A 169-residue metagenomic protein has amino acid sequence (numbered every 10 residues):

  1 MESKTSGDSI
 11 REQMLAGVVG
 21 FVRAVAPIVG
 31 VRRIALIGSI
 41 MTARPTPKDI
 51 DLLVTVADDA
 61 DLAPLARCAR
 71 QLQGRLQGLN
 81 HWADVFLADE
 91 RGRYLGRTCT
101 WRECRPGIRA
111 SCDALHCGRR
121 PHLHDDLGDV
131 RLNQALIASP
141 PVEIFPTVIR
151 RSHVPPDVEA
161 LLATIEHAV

Functional and structural regions predicted by a protein language model:
M1-R33, M41-P47, V56-V169: Catalytic core of pol beta-like nucleotidyltransferases
I50: Residue-level detector of short, conserved catalytic/binding motifs and their immediate flanks
L53: Aromatic/basic-lined ligand-recognition segments that form π-stacking hydrophobic pockets flanked by Lys/Arg to engage
